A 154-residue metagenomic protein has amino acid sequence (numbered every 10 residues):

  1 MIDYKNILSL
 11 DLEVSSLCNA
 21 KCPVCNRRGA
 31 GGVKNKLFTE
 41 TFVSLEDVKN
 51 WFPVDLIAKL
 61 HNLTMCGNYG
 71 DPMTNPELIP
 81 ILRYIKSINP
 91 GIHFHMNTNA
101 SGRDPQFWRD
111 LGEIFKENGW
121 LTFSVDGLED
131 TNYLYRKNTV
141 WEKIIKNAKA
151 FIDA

Functional and structural regions predicted by a protein language model:
M1-W120, L134-K146: Conserved alpha-helical substructure of the radical SAM core
G127-L128: Short glycine-rich anion-binding loops that position phosphate/pyrophosphate groups of nucleotides and phosphorylated
T131: Conserved beta-strand positions that form and line the central face of beta-propeller blades
K149-A154: Short, intrinsically disordered, charge-balanced linker/junction segments flanking boundaries in proteins
